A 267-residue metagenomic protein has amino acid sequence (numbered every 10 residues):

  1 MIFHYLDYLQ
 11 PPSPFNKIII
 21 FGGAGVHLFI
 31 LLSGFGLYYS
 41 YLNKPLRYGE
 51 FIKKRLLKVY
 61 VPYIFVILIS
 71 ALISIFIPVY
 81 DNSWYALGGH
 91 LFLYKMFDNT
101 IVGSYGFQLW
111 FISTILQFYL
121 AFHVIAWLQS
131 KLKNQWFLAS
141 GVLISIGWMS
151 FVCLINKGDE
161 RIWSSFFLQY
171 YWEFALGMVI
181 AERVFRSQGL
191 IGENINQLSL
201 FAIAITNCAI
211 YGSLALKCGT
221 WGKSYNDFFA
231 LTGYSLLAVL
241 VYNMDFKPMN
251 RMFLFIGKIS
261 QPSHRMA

Functional and structural regions predicted by a protein language model:
M1-L6, L93-F97, G141-I155, I203-K217 (+1 more regions): Aromatic-anchored segments of alpha-helical transmembrane domains
S13, P45-G49, I69-P78, K95-Y105 (+4 more regions): Short juxtamembrane and helix-loop transition motifs at transmembrane-helix boundaries in membrane proteins
P14-V26, T100-T114, C153-L176, C208-L237: Interfacial loop-to-helix transition and helix-capping segments at the boundaries of transmembrane helices
I20-I30, Y39-S74, V79-Y94, F118 (+4 more regions): Transmembrane alpha-helical segments and their boundary/interface "anchor" motifs in multi-pass integral membrane
F29, S74-V79, G89-N156, S165-F167 (+1 more regions): Hydrophobic alpha-helical segments with transmembrane-like composition
I30-S33, L37, Q117-A121, I125 (+2 more regions): Transmembrane alpha-helical segments
S40-E50, W127-W136, A181-L198, V241-F255: Membrane-interface junctions at the ends of membrane-embedded or membrane-associated helices
V66, I203-A267: Alpha-helical transmembrane segments of multi-pass integral membrane proteins
